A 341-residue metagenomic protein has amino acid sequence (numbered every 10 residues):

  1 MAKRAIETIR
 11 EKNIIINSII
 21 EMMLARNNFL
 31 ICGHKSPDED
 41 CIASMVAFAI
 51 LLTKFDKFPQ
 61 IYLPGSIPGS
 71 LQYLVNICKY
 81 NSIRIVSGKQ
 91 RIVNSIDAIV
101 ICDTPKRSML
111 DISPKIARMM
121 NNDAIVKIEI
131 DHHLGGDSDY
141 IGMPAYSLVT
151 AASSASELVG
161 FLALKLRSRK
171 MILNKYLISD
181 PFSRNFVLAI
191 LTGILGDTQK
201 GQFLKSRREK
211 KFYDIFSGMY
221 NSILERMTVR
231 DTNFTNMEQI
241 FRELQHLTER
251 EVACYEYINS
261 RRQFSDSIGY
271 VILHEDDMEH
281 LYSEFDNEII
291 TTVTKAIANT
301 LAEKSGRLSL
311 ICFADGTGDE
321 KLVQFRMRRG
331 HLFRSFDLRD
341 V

Functional and structural regions predicted by a protein language model:
A2-S36, V46-T53, D137-I289, K295 (+2 more regions): A structured phosphate/pyrophosphate-recognition subdomain
R26-I96: Anionic-ligand anchoring segments at beta-strand to alpha-helix junctions in alpha/beta enzyme folds, i.e., glycine
I31, I61, I101, E129 (+1 more regions): Structural beta-sheet core signal
C41-M45, I112-S113, S206-R207: Conserved strand-to-helix beginnings and helix N-cap segments that scaffold or border functional pockets
P59-I61, K127, A189-I190: Hydrophobic/aromatic residues located in beta-strands of well-ordered beta-sheets within soluble catalytic
I67-S70, L134-D137, S156: Short gly/pro/ser/thr-enriched loop/turn and capping motifs at secondary-structure boundaries
C78-A145, M171, T294-K295, R326 (+1 more regions): Active-site cofactor/cluster-binding pocket
